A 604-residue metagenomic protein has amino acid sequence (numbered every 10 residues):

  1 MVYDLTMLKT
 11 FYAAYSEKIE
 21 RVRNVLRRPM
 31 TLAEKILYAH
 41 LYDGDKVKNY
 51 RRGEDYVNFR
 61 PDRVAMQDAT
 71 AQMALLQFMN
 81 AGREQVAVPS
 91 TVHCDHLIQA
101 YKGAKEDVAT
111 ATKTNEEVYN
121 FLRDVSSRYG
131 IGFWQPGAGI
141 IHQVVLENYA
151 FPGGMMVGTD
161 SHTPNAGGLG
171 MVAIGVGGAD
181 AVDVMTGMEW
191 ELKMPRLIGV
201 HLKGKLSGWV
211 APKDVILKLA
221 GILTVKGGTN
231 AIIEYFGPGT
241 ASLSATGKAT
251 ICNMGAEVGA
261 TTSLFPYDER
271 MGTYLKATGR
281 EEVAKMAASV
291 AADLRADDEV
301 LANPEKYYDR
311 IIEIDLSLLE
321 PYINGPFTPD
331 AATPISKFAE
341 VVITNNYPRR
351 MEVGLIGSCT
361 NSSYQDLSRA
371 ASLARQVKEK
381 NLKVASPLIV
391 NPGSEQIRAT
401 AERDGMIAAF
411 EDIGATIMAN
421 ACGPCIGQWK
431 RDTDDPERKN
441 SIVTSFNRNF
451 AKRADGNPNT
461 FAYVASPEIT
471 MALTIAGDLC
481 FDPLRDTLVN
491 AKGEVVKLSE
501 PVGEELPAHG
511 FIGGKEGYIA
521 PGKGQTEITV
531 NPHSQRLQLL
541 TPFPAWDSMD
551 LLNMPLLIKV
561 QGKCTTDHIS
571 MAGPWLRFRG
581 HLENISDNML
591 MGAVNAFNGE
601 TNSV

Functional and structural regions predicted by a protein language model:
V2, K18, I98-D107, S126 (+4 more regions): Gly-rich Lys/Arg/Thr-decorated short loops/hinges at beta-loop-alpha junctions or inter-strand turns that position
Y3, M7-A14, L26-M30, P61-A71 (+25 more regions): Catalytic cores of large soluble enzymes that bind and process phosphate-bearing ligands
Y3-D4, D68, F151-A284, L382 (+1 more regions): Mobile "lid/hinge" segments at catalytic clefts and subdomain interfaces of large enzymes
L8-F11, Y15, E20-P195, H568 (+1 more regions): Long, structured ligand/cofactor-binding scaffold of large enzymes
L41-Y42, A74-L76, V172-A173, V215-L219 (+7 more regions): Short, solvent-exposed amphipathic alpha-helical segments in soluble enzyme and RNA/protein-processing domains
L76-E84, P89-T91, V118-S126, A179-L192 (+4 more regions): Structured alpha-helical segments in the cores of large, soluble enzyme domains
A109-K113, V118, R123-S127, I131-V157 (+10 more regions): Accessory "access/gating" subregions that flank catalytic or transport cores
V495-W546: Acidic, Ser/Thr-rich low-complexity intrinsically disordered segments
